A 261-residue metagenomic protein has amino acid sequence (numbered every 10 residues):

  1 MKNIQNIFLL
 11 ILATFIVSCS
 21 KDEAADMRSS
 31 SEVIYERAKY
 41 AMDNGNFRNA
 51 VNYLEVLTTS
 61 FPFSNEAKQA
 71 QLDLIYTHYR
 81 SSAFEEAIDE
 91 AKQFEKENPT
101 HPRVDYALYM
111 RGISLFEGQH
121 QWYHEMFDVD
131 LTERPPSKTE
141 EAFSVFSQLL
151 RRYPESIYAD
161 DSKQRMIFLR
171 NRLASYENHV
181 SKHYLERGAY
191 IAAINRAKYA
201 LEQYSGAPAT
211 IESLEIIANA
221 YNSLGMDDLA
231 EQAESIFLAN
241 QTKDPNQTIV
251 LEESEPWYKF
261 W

Functional and structural regions predicted by a protein language model:
M1-F8: Bacterial N-terminal signal peptides that target proteins for export
I4, F15, C19-W261: Acidic, polar-rich low-complexity tracts and alpha-helical solenoid repeat scaffolds
L10-T14: Short, linear, compositionally biased motifs with a strong N-terminal bias
